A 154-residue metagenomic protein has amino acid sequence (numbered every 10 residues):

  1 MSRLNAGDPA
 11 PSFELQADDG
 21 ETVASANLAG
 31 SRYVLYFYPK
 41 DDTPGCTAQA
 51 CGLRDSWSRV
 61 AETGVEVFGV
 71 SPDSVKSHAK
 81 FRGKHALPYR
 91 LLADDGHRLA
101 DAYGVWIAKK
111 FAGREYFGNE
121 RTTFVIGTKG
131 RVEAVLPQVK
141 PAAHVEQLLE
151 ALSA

Functional and structural regions predicted by a protein language model:
M1-A154: Chalcogenol-based redox active-site neighborhoods
